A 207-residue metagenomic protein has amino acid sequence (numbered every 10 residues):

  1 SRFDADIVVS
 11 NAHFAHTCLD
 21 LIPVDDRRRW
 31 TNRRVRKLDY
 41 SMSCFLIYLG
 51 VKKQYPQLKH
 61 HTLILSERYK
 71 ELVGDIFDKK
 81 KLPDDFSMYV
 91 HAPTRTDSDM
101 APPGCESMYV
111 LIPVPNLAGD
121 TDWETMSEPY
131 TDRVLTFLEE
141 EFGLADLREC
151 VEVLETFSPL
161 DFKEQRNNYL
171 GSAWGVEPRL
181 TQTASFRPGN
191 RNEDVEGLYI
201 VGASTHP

Functional and structural regions predicted by a protein language model:
S1-P102: Mid-domain catalytic core of redox enzymes that form a hydrophobic substrate pocket/lid adjacent to a catalytic redox
V9, L49, V110, V134 (+3 more regions): Hydrophobic, well-ordered secondary-structure elements that form the walls of internal hydrophobic environments
A15-I22, P102-F137: Conserved FAD/dinucleotide-binding core of flavoprotein oxidoreductases
I22, F142-G143: A broad structural signal for alpha-helix termini and local helix breaks/kinks
C44, P115-E124, Y199-T205: Glycine- and acidic
C44-L46, S107, R148: Extracellular structured ligand-interaction cores
V51-K53, T94, V114, G202-T205: Short, flexible loop/turn elements at secondary-structure junctions
P83-H91, L144-H206: A glycine-rich dinucleotide-binding beta-alpha-beta segment and adjacent secondary-structure elements that constitute
